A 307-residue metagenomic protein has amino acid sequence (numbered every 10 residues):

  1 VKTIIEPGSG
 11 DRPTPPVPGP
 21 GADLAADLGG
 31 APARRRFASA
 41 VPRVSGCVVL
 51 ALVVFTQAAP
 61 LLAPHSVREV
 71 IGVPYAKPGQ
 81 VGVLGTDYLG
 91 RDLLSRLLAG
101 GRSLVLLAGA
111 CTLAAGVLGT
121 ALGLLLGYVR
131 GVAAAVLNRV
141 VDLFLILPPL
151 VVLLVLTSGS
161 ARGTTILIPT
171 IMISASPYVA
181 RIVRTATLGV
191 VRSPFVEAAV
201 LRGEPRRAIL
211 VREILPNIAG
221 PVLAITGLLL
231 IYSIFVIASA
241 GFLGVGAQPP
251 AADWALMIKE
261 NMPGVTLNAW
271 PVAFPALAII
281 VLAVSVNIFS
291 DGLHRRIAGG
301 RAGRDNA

Functional and structural regions predicted by a protein language model:
K2, P18-R68, V140, A219: N-terminal signal-anchor/first transmembrane alpha helix
A59-L62, L107-D142, L154: Transmembrane-helix boundary motif in ABC transporter permease subunits
V83, D87, G127-Y128, A133-G189: Generic hydrophobic transmembrane alpha-helix motif, especially the helices
T86-R91, Y128-V129, A198-N217, I258: Short helix-to-coil transition segments within interhelical loops that connect adjacent transmembrane helices
T112, T120, L124, A161-R212 (+1 more regions): Membrane-cytosol interface at the C-terminal ends of specific transmembrane alpha-helices in multi-pass membrane
L145, L156-G159, A186-T187, V236-A278 (+1 more regions): Glycine-rich helix-loop "coupling/hinge" segments at transmembrane-helix boundaries in multipass transporters
V151-V155, G163, L167-I168, M172-A175 (+1 more regions): Non-cytoplasmic
S174, G220, G227-L228, A269-A307: C-terminal transmembrane helix and the adjacent membrane-cytosol boundary/short C-terminal tail of inner/organellar
